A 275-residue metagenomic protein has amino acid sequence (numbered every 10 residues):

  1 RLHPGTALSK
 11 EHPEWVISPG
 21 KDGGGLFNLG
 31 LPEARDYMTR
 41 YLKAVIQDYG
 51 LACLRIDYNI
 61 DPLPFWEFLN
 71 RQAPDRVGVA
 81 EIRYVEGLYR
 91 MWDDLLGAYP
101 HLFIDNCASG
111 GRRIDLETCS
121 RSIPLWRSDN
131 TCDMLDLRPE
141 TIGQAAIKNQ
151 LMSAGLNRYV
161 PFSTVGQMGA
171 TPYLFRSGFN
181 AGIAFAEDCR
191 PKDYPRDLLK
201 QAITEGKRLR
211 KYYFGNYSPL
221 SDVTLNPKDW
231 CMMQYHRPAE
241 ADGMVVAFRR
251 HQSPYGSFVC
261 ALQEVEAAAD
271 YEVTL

Functional and structural regions predicted by a protein language model:
R1-D48: Active-site-adjacent "subsite" loops/lids of carbohydrate-active enzymes
R1-L2, N59-D61, C107-G111: Active-site beta-loop-alpha junctions enriched in small/polar residues
L2-K21, L69-N70, D75, C119-D129: Aromatic- and acidic-residue-enriched segments that line the glycan-binding/catalytic groove of carbohydrate-active
A7-E14, A52-F68, T171-F179: A glycine-rich, aromatic-flanked flexible loop/lid motif
G25-E33, D75-R83, V165-G166: Alpha-helix capping and helix-loop boundary segments enriched in small/acidic/polar residues
G30-M38, R83-L88, L198: Soluble or luminal CAZymes and related metallo-dependent hydrolases
Y41-E86: N-terminal/domain-start segments enriched in small and hydrophobic, helix-friendly residues, covering either
L88-L275: Active-site-proximal substrate-binding groove within the catalytic cores of carbohydrate-active enzymes
